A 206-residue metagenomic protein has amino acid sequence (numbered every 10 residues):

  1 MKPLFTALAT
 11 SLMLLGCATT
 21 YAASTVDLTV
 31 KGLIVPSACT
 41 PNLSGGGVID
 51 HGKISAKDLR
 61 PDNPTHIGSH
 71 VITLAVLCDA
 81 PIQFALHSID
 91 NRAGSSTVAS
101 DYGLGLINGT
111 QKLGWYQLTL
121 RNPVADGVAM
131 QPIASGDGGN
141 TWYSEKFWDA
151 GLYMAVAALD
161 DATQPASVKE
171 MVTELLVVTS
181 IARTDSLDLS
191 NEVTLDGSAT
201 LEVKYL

Functional and structural regions predicted by a protein language model:
M1-K2, L15: Charged, compositionally biased non-catalytic regions
K2-L4, Y21-L206: Mature extracellular/passenger domains of Gram-negative fimbrial/pilin and adhesin proteins
T6-L14: Hydrophobic helical h-region of N-terminal Sec-dependent signal peptides in bacterial secretory/periplasmic proteins
C17-T19: N-terminal signal peptide c-region/cleavage motif recognized by signal peptidases
